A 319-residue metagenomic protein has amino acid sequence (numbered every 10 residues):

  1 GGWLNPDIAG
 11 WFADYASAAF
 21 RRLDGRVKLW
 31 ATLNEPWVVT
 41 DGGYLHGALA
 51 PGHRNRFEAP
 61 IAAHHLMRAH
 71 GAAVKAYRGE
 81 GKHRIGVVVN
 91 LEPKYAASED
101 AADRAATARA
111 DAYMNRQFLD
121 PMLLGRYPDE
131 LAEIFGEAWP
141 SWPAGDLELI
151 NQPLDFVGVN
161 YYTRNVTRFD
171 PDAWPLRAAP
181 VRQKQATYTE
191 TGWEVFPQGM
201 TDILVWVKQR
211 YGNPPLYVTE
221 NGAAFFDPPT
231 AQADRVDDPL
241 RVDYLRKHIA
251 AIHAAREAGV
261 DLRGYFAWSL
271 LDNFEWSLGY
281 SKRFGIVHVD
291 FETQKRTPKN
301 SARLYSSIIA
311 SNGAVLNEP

Functional and structural regions predicted by a protein language model:
G1-P319: Active-site region of glycoside hydrolase catalytic domains
